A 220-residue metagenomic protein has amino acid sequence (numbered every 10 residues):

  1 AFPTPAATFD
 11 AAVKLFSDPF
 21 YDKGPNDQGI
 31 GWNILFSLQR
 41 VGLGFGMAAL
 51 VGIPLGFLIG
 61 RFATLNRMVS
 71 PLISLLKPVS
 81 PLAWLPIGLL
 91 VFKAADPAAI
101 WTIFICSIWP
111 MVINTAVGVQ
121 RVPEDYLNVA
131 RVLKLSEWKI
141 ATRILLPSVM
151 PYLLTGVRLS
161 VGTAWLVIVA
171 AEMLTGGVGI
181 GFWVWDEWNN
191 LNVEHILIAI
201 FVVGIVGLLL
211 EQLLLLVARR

Functional and structural regions predicted by a protein language model:
A1-G46: Periplasmic/extracellular loop-to-transmembrane helix junction in inner-membrane transport proteins
F9, D27, G31, L35 (+9 more regions): Alpha-helical membrane-protein architecture signal
G31-L43, N66, I73-L76, F92-K93 (+5 more regions): Alpha-helical membrane-interface segments at transmembrane helix boundaries
L43-I73: Transmembrane-helix boundary motif in ABC transporter permease subunits
S74-P110, V117-G118: Generic hydrophobic transmembrane alpha-helix motif, especially the helices
W101, I105, E137-A171, E194 (+3 more regions): Transmembrane alpha-helices
P110-G156, V184: Short cytoplasmic-facing helical segments at TM-TM junctions of multi-pass membrane proteins
G181-L216: Hydrophobic alpha-helical transmembrane segments of polytopic membrane proteins
